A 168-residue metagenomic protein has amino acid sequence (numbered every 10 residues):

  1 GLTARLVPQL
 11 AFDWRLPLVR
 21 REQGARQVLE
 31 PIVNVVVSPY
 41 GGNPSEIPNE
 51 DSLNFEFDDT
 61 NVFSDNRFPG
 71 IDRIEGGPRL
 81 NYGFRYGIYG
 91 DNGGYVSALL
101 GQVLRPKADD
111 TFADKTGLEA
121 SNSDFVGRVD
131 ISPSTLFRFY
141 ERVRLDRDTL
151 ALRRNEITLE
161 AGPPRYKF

Functional and structural regions predicted by a protein language model:
G1-F168: Outer-membrane beta-barrel translocator/pore domains, especially the C-terminal barrels of Gram-negative outer-membrane
